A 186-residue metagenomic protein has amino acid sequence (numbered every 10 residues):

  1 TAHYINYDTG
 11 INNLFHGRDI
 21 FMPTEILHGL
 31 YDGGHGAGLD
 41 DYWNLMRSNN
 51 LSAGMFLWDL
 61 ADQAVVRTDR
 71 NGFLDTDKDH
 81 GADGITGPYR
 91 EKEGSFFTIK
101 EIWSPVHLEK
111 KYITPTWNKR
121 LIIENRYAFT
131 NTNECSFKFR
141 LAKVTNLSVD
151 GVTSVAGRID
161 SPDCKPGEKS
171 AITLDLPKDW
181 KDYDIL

Functional and structural regions predicted by a protein language model:
T1-I122, R126-E134, K138-A156: Extended substrate-binding grooves/exosites of carbohydrate-active enzymes
F137-D182: Intrinsically disordered, low-complexity Pro/Gly/Ser/Thr-rich segments with frequent PxxP/GP/PP motifs and embedded
I185-L186: Polar, glycine-rich mid-to-C-terminal structural blocks that act as macromolecule-binding/assembly scaffolds
